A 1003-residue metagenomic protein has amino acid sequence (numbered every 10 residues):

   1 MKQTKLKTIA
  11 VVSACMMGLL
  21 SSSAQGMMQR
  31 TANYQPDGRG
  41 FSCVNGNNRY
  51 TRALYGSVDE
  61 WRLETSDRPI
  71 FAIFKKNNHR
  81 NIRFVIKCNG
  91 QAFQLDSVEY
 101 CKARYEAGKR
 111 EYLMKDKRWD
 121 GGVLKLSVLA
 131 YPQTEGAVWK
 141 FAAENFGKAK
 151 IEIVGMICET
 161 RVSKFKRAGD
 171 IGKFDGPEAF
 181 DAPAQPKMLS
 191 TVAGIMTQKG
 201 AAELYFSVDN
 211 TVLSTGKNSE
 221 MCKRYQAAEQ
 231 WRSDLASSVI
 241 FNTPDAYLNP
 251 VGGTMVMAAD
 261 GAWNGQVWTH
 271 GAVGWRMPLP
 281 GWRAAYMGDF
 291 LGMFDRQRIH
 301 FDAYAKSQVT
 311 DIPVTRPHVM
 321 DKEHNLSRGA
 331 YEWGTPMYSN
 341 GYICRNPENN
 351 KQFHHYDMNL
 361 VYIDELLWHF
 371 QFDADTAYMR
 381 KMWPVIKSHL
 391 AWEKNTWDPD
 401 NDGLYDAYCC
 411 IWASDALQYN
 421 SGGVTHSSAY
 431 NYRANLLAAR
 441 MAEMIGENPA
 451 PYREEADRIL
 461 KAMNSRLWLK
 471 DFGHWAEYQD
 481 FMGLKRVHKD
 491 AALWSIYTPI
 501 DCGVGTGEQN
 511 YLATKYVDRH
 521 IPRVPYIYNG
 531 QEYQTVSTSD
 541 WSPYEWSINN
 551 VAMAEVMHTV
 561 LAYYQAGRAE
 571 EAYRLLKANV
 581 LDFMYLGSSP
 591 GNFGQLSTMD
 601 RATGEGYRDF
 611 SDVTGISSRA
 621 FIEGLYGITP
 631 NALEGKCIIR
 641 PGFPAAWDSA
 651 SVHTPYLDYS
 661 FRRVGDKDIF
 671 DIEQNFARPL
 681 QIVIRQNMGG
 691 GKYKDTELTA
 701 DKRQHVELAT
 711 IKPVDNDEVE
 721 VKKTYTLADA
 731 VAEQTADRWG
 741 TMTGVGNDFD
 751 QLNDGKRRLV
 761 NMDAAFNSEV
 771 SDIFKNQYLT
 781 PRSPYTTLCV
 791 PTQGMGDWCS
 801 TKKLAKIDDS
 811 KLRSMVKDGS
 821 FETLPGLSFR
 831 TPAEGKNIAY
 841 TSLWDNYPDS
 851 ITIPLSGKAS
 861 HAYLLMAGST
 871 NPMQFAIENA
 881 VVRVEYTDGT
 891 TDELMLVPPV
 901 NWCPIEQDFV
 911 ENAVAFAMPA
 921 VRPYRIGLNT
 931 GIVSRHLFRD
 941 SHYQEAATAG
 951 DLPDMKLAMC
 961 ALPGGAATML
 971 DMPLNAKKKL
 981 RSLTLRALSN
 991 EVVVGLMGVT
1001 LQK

Functional and structural regions predicted by a protein language model:
S23-N33, R104, W119-L124, A130-W275 (+8 more regions): Acidic/polar, glycine-enriched structural segments that form the non-catalytic walls/loops of the carbohydrate-binding
G26-I73, R276, Q352-M358, Y362-I363 (+3 more regions): C-terminal capping/lid segments that line or modulate ligand- or cofactor-binding pockets
M27-M114, M221, Q226-V239, G624-N631 (+1 more regions): An extended acidic
K75-N81, I86-T134, H558-W739: Non-catalytic C-terminal accessory modules of carbohydrate-active enzymes
D116-V162, N435, L657-R678, Q686 (+4 more regions): Acidic, contiguous internal or C-terminal segments within carbohydrate-active enzymes that form a structured patch used
Q230-K381, V487-V504, N510-L512, E532-A566 (+2 more regions): Substrate-binding groove/exosite segments of carbohydrate-active enzymes
T315-P317, D398-A413, N420-H426, Y430-D518 (+9 more regions): Catalytic cores of carbohydrate-active enzymes
A730-K1003: N-terminal/edge-of-domain interface segments
